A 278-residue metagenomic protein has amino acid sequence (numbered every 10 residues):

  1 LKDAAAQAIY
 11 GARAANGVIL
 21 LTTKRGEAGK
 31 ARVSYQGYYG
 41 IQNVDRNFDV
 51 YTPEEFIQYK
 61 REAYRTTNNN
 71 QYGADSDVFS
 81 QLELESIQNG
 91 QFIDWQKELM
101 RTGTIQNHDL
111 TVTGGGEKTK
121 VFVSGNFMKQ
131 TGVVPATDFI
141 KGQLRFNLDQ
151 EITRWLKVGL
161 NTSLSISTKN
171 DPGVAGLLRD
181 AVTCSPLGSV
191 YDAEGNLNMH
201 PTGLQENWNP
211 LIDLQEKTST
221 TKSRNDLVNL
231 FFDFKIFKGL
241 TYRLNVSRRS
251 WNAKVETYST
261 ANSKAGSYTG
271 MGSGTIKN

Functional and structural regions predicted by a protein language model:
L1-S34, I105-N107, K120, N126-T131: A beta-strand signature from Gram-negative outer-membrane beta-barrel systems, especially the internal plug domain
T23, Y35, L110-G116, L144-Q150 (+1 more regions): Residues on the lipid-exposed face of transmembrane beta-strands in outer-membrane beta-barrel proteins
E27-Q91, G132-F139, Q143-L227, R243-N278: Surface-exposed loop/interface segments of Gram-negative outer-membrane beta-barrel transport/assembly proteins
A28, I105, G116-E117, T153 (+1 more regions): Outer-membrane beta-barrel channels and translocator barrels
W95-K97: Surface-exposed cleft-lining segments at the edges of enzyme active sites
L99-G103: Short Gly/Pro-enriched turn/cap motifs at secondary-structure boundaries
N107-D109, L214, N229: Short structured motifs
L240: An active-site-proximal structural segment forming one wall of the substrate-binding cleft that immediately precedes
